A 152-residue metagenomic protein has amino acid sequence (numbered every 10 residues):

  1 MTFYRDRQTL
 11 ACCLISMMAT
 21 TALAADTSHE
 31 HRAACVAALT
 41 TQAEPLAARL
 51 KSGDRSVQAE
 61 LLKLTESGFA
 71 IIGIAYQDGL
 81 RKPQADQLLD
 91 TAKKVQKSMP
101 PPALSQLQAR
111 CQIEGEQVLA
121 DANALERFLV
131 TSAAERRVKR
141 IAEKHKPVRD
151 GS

Functional and structural regions predicted by a protein language model:
T2-A11: Bacterial N-terminal signal peptides that target proteins for export
Q8-T9, H31, L107: Secretory pathway export signals and precursors
A11-C12, A34, R110: The N-terminal extracellular segments of secreted preproproteins, especially immediately downstream of signal
A11-I15, A19: Hydrophobic helical h-region of N-terminal Sec-dependent signal peptides in bacterial secretory/periplasmic proteins
I15-S16, A38, E114: General secretory precursor processing signal
T20-D26: Sec/Tat signal peptide C-region and signal peptidase I cleavage site
T27-G79: Short N-proximal segments of mature Sec-exported proteins
F69-S152: Compact alpha-helical subdomains of small soluble proteins
